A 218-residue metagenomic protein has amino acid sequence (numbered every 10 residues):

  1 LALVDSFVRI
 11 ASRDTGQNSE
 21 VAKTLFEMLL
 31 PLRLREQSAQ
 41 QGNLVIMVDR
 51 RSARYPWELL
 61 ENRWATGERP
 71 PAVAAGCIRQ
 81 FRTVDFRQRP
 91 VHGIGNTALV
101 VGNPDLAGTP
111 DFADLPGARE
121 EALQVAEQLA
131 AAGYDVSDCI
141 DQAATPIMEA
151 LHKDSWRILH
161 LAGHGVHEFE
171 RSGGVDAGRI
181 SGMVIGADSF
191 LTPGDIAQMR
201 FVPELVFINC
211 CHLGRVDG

Functional and structural regions predicted by a protein language model:
L1-V45, D49-A53: Non-catalytic, solvent-exposed interaction/assembly segments
D5-S12, L106-F112, N209: Glycine- and acidic
D5-T24, A132-G133, S172-G186: Acidic/glycine-enriched edge-of-secondary-structure segments
G16-F26, L59, A74, H212-L213: Flexible, low-complexity linker/boundary loops enriched in proline and small hydrophobic residues that flank enzymatic
P31-R35, F86-R89, L191-Q198: Short, charged beta->alpha transition segments
Q37-I158, G174-G178, G186: Catalytic-core domains of enzymes
D49, V101-P104, A162-H164, I208-H212: Active-site-proximal beta-strand/loop segments in catalytic clefts of secreted hydrolases
V166-G218: Cysteine protease catalytic core and zymogen-processing segment of caspase-like enzymes
